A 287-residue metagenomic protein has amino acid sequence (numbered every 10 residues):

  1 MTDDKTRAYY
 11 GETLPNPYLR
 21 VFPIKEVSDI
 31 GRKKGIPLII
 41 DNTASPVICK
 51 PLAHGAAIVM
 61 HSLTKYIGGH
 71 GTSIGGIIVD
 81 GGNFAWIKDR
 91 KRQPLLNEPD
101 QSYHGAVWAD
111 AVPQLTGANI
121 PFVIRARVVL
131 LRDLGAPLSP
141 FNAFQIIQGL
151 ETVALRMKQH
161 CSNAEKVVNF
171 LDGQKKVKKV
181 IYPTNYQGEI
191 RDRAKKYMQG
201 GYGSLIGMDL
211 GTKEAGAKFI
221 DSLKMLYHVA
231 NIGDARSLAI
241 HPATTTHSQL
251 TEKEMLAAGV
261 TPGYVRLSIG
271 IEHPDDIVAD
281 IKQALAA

Functional and structural regions predicted by a protein language model:
M1-K176, I181: Conserved PLP-enzyme active-site core in the AAT-like
R7, I24, R156, K213-E214 (+2 more regions): PLP-dependent enzyme catalytic core of the Aspartate aminotransferase-like
V47-I48, G188-I190, D276: Flexible loop/turn segments at secondary-structure boundaries
G71, G200-Y202, V260-G263: Short glycine-enriched loop/turn motifs at secondary-structure junctions
G75, L205, Y264-R266: Broad gene-expression machinery/nucleic-acid interaction feature
V79, G207-D209, S268-G270: Short hydrophobic/aromatic beta-strand micro-patches that form the beta-sheet surface supporting nucleotide- or nucleic
I87-R90, K218, A279: Short, charged, solvent-exposed linker or helix-capping segments at domain edges/interfaces that act as flexible hinges
L134-P137, N142-A143, Q148, T152 (+3 more regions): Conserved small-domain helix->loop->beta segment predominantly found in fold-type I
